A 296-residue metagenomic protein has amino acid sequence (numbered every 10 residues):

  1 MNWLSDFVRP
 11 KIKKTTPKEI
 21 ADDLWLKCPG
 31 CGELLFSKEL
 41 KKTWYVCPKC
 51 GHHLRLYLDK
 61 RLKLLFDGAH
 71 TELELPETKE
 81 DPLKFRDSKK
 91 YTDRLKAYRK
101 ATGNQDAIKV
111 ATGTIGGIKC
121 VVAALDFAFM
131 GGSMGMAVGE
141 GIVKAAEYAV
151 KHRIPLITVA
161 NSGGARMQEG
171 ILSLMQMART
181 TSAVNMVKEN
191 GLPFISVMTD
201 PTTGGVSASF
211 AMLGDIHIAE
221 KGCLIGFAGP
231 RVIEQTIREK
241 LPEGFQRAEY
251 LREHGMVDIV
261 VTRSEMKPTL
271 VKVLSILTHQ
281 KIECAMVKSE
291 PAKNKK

Functional and structural regions predicted by a protein language model:
M1-I195, P201, L213, G244-K296: Terminal-region recognition feature
G170-I171, A208, P230-R231: Short amphipathic alpha-helical segments
V187-M198, G222-L224, G229-R238: Short beta-strand/loop segments at the ligand-binding rim of alpha/beta enzyme cores
T199-S209: Gly/Ser-rich catalytic serine loop of serine hydrolases
G214-Q235, I259-P268: Gly/Pro- and small hydrophobic-enriched strand-loop and loop-to-helix capping segments that sit at the rims
K221, L241-G244: Peripheral, non-AAA+ core regions of ATP-driven protein-machinery
